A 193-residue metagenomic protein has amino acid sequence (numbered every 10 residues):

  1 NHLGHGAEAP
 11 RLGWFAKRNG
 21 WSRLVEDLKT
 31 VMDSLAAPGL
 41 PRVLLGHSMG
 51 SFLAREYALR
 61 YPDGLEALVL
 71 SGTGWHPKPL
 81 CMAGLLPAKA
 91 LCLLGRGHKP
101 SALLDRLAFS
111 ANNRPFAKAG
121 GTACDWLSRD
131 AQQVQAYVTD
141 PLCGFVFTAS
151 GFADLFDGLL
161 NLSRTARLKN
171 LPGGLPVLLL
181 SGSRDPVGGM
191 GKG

Functional and structural regions predicted by a protein language model:
L3-R18: Glycine-rich "HGGG/HGxG" loop immediately N-terminal to the catalytic nucleophile of the alpha/beta-hydrolase
R23-P41: Conserved acidic catalytic loop of the alpha/beta-hydrolase fold
L44-G46, S71: Short beta-strand immediately N-terminal to the catalytic nucleophile in serine-hydrolase-like folds
G46-G50, A54: Gly/Ala-rich beta-loop-alpha elbow adjacent to hydrolase catalytic centers
A54-L142: Alpha/beta-hydrolase-fold enzymes
C143, F147-K169: Active-site nucleophile elbow and catalytic-triad environment of alpha/beta-hydrolase enzymes
G144-F145, S183-G193: Acidic catalytic loop of the alpha/beta-hydrolase fold
L179-S181: Short beta-strand/loop motif that positions the catalytic acidic residue of the alpha/beta-hydrolase fold
